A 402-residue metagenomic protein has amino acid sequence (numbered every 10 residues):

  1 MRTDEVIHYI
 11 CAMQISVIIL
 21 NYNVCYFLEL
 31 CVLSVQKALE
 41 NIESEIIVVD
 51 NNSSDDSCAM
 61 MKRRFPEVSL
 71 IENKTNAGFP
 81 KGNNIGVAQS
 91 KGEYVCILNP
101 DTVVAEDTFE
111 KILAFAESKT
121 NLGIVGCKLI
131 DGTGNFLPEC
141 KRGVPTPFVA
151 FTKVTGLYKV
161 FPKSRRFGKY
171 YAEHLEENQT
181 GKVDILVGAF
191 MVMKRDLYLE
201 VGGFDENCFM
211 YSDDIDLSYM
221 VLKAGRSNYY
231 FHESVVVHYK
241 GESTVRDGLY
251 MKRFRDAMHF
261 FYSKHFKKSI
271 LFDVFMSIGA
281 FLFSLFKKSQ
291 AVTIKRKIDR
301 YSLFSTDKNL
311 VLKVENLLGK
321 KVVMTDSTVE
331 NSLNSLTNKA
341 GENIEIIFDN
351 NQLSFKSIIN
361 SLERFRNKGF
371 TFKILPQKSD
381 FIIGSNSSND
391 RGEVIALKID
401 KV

Functional and structural regions predicted by a protein language model:
I19, V24-L39: Short, well-formed alpha-helical segments that are part of the catalytic scaffolds of diverse glycosyltransferases
S34, D50-A59, T75: A conserved acidic beta->alpha catalytic loop
E72-S90, K111: Glycine-rich, basic loop-to-helix element that forms the pyrophosphate-binding segment of sugar-nucleotide handling
V95: Short aromatic/hydrophobic "clamp" motif used to bind/position activated sugar donors
V103-E139: Conserved donor NDP-sugar-binding/catalytic core segment of glycosyltransferases
V144-V183: Short, flexible, basic/aromatic active-site loop/helix in glycosyltransferases
E176-Q179, D184-S234, L362-E363: A short, conserved alpha-helix in the catalytic core of glycosyltransferases
Y219, K223-T293: Active-site-adjacent helix/loop segment of glycosyltransferases that harbors family-specific signature motifs
